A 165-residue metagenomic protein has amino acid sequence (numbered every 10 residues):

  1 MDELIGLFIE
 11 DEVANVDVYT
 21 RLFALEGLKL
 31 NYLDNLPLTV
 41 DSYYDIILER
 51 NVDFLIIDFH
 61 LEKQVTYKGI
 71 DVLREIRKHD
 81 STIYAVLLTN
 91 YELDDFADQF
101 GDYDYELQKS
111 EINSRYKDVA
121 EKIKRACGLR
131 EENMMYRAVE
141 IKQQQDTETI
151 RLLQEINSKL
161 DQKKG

Functional and structural regions predicted by a protein language model:
D2-A14, Y19-F23: Conserved acidic segment of CheY-like receiver
I9-E10, L33, L55: Conserved sequence signature across two-component system core domains
E12-V16, L38, D58-V65, E92-D94 (+1 more regions): Short acidic, S/G/P-rich loop/turn micro-motifs used as interaction or catalytic elements
G27-T39: Short hydrophobic/Thr-rich beta-strand motif most characteristic of the beta2 strand and flanking loop of CheY-like
L48-R50, E75-T82: Conserved phosphotransfer cores of two-component systems
D53-I76: Conserved phosphotransfer microenvironments
D71, V86-E121: Alpha4 helix (beta4-alpha4-beta5 surface) of REC/receiver domains from two-component response regulators
G128-G165: C-terminal output/effector regions of signal-responsive regulators
